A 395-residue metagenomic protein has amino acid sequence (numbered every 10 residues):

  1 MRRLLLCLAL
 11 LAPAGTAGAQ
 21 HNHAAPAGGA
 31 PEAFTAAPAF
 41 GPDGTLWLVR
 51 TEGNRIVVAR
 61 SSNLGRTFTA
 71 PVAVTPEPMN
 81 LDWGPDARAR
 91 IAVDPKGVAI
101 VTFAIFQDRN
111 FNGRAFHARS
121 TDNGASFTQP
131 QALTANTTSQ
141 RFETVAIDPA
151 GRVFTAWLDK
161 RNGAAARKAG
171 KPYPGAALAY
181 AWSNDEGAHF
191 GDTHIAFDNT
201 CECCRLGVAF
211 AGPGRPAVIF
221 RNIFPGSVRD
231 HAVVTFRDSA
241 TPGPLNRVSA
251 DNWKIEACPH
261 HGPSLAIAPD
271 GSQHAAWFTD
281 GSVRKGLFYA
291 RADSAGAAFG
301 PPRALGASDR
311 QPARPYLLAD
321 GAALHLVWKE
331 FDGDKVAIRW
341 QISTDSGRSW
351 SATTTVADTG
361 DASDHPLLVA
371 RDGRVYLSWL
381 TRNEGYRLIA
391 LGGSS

Functional and structural regions predicted by a protein language model:
L5-A14: Bacterial N-terminal signal peptides
A19-S395: Extracellular, repeat-based ectodomains that mediate carbohydrate processing or recognition
